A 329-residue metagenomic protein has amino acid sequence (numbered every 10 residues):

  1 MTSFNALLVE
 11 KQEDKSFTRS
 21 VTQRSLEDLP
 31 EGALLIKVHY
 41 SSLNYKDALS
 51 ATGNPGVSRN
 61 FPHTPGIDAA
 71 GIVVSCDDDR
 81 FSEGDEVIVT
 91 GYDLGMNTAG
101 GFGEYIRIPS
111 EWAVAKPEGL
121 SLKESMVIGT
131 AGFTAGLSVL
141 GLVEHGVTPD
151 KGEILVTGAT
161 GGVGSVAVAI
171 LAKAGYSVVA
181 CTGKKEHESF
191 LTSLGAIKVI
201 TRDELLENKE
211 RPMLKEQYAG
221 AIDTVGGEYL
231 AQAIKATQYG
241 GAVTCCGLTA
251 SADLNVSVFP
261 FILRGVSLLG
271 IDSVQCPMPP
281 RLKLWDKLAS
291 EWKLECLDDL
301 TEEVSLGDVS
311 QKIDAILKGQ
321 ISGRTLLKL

Functional and structural regions predicted by a protein language model:
T2, P279-L329: C-terminal hydrophobic helical "lid"/dimerization subdomain of Rossmann-like NAD(P)H-dependent oxidoreductases
E27-S42, N54-L94: Glycine-rich beta-strand-centered segment in the early N-terminal region that forms part of a ligand/cofactor-binding
D85-E86, Y105, K173, A242: Residue-level marker of beta-strand positions
I88, A219-I222, T244: N-terminal Rossmann-like NAD(P) cofactor-binding module of classical short-chain dehydrogenase/reductase
T90-I154: NAD(P)H dinucleotide-binding glycine-rich loop of Rossmann-like/cofactor-binding domains, especially the beta1-alpha1
G132-F133, G158-S165, G226: Glycine-rich NAD(P) Rossmann-fold beta1-alpha1 loop
A172-E228, D286: Adenosine-nucleotide cofactor-binding segment
E228-L294: Glycine-rich phosphate-binding loop and adjacent beta-alpha segment of Rossmann(oid) nucleotide-cofactor-binding
